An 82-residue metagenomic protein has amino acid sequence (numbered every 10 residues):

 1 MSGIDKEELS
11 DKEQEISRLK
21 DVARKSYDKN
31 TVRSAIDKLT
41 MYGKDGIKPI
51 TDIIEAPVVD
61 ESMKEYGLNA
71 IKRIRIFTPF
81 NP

Functional and structural regions predicted by a protein language model:
M1-D11, N30-K44, S62-P79: Structural detector for internal amphipathic alpha-helices that build alpha-solenoid repeat scaffolds
E7-A23, K44-E55, I76-P82: Amphipathic alpha-helical scaffolding segments comprising HEAT/armadillo-like alpha-solenoid repeats
Y27-D28, V58-D60: Short inter-helical turns and helix N-cap capping residues of alpha-solenoid HEAT/ARM repeat scaffolds
L39, I54-P57: Generic structural signal for hydrophobic core residues of well-folded globular domains
